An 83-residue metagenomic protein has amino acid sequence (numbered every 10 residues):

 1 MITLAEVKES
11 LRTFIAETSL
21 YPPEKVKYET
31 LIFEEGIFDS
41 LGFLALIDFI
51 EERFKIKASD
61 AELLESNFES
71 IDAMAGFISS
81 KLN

Functional and structural regions predicted by a protein language model:
M1-E24, G76-N83: Thiotemplate assembly-line natural product biosynthesis machinery
V7, Y28-E29, N67-S70: Short, conserved alpha-helical segments within structured domains
T18-I37, K55-L64: Phosphopantetheine carrier-protein modules
S40-L46, N67-A73: Residue-level recognition of specific faces of alpha-helices
L63, I71-I78: C-terminal structural segments of small proteins and small subunits
